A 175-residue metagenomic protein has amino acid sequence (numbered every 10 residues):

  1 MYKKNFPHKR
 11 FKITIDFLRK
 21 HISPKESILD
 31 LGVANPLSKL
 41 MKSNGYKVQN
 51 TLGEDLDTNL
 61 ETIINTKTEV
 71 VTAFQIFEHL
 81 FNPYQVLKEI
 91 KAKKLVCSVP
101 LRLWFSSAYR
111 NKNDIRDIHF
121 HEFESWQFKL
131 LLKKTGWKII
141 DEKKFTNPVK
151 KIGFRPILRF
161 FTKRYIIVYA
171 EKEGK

Functional and structural regions predicted by a protein language model:
M1-V70, Y84-E89, I118-W126, E142-K175: Conserved N-terminal segment of class I S-adenosyl-L-methionine
S27, K94-V96: Short glycine-centered segments of the SAM/dcSAM-binding site in methyltransferase folds
V70-I76: A short beta-strand submotif of the Rossmann-like class I SAM-dependent methyltransferase core that lines
I76, P100, F145-N147: Flexible loop residues that form catalytic and substrate-binding hotspots at small-molecule/glycan-binding clefts
L80-A92, V99: A short, conserved alpha-helix within the catalytic core of class I
K93, K138: Short acidic/polar active-site loop segments enriched in Thr and Asp
C97-H121: Short, glycine-/aromatic-enriched active-site segment of Class I SAM-dependent methyltransferases
L131-W137: A structural motif corresponding to the C-terminal end of an alpha-helix and its immediate exit/capping segment
